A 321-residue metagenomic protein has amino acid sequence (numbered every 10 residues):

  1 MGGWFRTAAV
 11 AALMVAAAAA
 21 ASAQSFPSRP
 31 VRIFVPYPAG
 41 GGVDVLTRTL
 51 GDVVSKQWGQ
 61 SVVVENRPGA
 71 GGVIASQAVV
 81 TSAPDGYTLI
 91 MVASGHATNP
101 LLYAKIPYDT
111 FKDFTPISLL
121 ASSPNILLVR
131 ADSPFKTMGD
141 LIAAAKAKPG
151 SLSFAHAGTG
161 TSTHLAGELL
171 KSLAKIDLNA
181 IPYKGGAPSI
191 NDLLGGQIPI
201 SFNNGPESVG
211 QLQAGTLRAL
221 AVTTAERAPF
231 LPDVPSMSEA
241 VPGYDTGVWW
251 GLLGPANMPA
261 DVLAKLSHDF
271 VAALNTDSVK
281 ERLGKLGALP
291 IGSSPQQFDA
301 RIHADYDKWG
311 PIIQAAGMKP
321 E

Functional and structural regions predicted by a protein language model:
M1-A12: Bacterial N-terminal signal peptides that target proteins for export
A16-A20: N-terminal signal peptide c-region/cleavage motif recognized by signal peptidases
A23-K112, S151-S153, T159, K175-N204 (+2 more regions): N-terminal (or domain-start) structured segment
S28-P30, L173, Q213, A260-E321: An extracytoplasmic/periplasmic, membrane-proximal ligand-sensing/linker region
R32, G51-S55, Q77-V80, Y103 (+7 more regions): Solvent-exposed, non-membrane alpha-helical residues enriched in polar/charged side chains
T81-Y87, L101-P188, M237, P242 (+1 more regions): Hinge/capping helix and adjacent helix->loop/strand transition within the periplasmic-binding protein
H96-K105, K171-L173, I200-D233, G310: A ligand-binding cleft/hinge motif common to bilobed small-molecule-binding domains
